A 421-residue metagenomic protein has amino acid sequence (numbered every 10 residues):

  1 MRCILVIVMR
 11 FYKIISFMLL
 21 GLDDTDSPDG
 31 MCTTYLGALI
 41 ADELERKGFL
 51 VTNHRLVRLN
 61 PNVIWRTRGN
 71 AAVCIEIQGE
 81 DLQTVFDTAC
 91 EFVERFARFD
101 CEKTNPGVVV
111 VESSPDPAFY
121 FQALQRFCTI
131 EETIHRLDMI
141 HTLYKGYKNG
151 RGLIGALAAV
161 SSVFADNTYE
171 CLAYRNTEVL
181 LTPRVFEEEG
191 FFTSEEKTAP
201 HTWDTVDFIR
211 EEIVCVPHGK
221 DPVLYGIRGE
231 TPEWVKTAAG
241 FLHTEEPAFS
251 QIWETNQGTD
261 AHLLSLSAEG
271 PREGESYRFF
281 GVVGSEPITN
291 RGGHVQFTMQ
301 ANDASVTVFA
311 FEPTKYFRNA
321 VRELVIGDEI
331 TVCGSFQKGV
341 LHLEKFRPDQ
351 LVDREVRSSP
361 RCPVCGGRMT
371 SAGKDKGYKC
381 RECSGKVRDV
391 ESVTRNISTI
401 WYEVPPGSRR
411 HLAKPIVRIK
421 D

Functional and structural regions predicted by a protein language model:
S16-R58: N-terminal ordered "arm"
H54-V73: Short, charge-patterned binding micro-sites
V85-G270: Long, hydrophobic alpha/beta structural blocks
A268, R318-E323: Short, surface-exposed secondary-structure edge patches
G274-S285, R322-Q337, E344-F346: OB-fold and OB-like beta-barrel modules that bind single-stranded nucleic acids
I288-T314: OB-fold (S1/OB) nucleic-acid-binding surfaces
Q350-L412: Cys/His-rich short segments
